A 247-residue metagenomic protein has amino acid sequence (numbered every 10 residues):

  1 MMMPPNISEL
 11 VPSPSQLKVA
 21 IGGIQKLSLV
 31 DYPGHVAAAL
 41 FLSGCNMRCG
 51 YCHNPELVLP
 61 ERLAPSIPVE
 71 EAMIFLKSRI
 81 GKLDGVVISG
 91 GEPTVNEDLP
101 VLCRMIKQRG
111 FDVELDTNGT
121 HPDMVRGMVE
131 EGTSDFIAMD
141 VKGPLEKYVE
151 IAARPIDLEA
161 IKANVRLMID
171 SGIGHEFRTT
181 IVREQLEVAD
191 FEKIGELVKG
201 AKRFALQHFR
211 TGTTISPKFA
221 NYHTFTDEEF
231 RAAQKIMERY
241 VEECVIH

Functional and structural regions predicted by a protein language model:
M1, P5-Q16: Short, basic, low-complexity termini and linkers enriched in Ser/Thr/Gly/Pro that act as targeting/leader peptides
P14-V36: Short, charged low-complexity linear segments at domain edges
I24, Q207-F209, I246-H247: Conserved beta-strand termini and adjacent loop/short-helix elements that scaffold enzyme active sites in alpha/beta
G34-I67: Canonical Radical SAM [4Fe-4S] cluster-binding loop centered on the CxxxCxxC motif and its immediate flanking residues
F41, S89-G91: A secondary-structure boundary/capping signal
P55-V86: Conserved alpha-helical substructure of the radical SAM core
M73-G85, T94-F230: Conserved AdoMet/S-adenosylmethionine-binding subsite of the radical SAM
D227-H247: Charged phosphate-binding loop/patch that engages nucleotide di/tri-phosphates or the phosphate backbone of nucleic
